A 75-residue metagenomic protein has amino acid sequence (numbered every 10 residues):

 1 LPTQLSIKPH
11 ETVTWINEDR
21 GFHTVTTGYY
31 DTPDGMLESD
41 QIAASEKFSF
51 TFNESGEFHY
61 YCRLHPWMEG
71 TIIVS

Functional and structural regions predicted by a protein language model:
L1-S75: Extracytoplasmic copper-binding redox domains, predominantly the cupredoxin/blue-copper superfamily
